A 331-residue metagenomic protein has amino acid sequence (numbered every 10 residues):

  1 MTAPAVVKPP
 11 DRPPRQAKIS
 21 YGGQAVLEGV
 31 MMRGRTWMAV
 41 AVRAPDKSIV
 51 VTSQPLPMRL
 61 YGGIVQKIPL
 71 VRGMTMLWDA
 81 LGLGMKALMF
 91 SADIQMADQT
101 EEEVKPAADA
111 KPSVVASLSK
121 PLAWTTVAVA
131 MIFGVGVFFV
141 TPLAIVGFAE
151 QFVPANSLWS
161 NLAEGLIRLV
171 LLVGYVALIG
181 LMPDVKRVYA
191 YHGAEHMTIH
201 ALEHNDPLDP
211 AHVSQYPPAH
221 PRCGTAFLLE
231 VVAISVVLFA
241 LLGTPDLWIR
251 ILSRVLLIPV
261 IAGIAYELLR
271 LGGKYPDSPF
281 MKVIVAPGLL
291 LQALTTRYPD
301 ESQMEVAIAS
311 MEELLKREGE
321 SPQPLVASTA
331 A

Functional and structural regions predicted by a protein language model:
M1-D109: Divalent-cation
T2-V26, V30-M32, D46, M58 (+5 more regions): Polar-ligand-bearing catalytic/cofactor-coordination segments of membrane-embedded or membrane-tethered inner-membrane
T36-W37, I68-F90, E164-Y189, I261-K274: Hydrophobic alpha-helical membrane-embedded segments
G63-M74, W78, L257, I261 (+3 more regions): Short, charged, low-complexity patches
F90-I94, A130-A155, V231-V255, P259-A262 (+1 more regions): Juxtamembrane "helix exit" motif at the C-terminal ends of alpha-helical transmembrane segments in multi-pass membrane
D98-M182: Hydrophobic alpha-helical segments characteristic of transmembrane helices in integral membrane transporters
K111-A116, V146-A163, L242-L252, L271-K282 (+1 more regions): Membrane interface segments of multi-pass transport proteins and intramembrane proteases
